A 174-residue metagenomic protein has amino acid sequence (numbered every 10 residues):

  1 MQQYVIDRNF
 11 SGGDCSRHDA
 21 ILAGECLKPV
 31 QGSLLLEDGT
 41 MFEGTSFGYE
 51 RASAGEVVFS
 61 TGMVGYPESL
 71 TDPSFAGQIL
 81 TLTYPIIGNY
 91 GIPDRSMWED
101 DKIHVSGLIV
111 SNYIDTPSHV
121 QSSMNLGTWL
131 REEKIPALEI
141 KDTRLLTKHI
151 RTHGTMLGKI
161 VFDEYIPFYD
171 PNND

Functional and structural regions predicted by a protein language model:
Q3-D7, C15-D174: RNA-binding accessory domains that recognize and position tRNA/RNA substrates
